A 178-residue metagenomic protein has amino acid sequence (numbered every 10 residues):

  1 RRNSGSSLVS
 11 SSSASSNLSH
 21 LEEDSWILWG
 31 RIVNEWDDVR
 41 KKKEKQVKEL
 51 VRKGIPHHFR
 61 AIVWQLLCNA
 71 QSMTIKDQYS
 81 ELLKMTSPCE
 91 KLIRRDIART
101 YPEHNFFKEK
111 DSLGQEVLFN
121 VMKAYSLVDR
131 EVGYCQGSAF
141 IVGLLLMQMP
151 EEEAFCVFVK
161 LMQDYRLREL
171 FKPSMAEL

Functional and structural regions predicted by a protein language model:
R1-S126, L146, R168: N-terminal transition regions in large eukaryotic proteins
S80, M85, V128, A139-L178: Structured all-alpha helical bundle cores of eukaryotic regulatory proteins
Y101, K110, Q136-S138, S174-M175: Solvent-exposed, flexible loop/coil residues
G114, L118, S138, A154: Hydrophobic (often cysteine-bearing) scaffold residues that line and stabilize catalytic clefts of nucleotide/cofactor
